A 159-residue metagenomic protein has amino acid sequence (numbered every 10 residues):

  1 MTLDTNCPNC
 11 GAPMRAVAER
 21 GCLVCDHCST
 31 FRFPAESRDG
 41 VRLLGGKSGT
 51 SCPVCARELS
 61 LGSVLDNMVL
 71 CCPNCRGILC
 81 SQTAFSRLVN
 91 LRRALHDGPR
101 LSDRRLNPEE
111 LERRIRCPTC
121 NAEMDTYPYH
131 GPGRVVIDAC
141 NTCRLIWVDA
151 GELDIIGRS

Functional and structural regions predicted by a protein language model:
M1-L44, S60, N67: Cys/His-rich metal-coordination motifs, chiefly Zn-binding "fingers/knuckles"
C7-C10, C25-C28, C52-C55, C72 (+2 more regions): Short cysteine-rich clusters marking metal-coordination/redox-active sites
M14, V24, R32, I78-C80 (+3 more regions): Short, structured motif recognition centered on aromatic/hydrophobic residues
E19-V24, S37-L43, V64-C71, A84-N90 (+2 more regions): Short cysteine/histidine-rich zinc-coordinating motifs and their immediately flanking basic loops
G21-F31, M68-G77, R134-I146: Cysteine-rich micro-motifs
P34-K47, L88-R113: Intrinsic disorder/low-complexity detector
K47-D66, N107-D138: Intrinsic, low-complexity N-terminal interaction/targeting segments
E123, V135-V136, N141-T142, I146-S159: Structured core of small recognition/catalytic domains
